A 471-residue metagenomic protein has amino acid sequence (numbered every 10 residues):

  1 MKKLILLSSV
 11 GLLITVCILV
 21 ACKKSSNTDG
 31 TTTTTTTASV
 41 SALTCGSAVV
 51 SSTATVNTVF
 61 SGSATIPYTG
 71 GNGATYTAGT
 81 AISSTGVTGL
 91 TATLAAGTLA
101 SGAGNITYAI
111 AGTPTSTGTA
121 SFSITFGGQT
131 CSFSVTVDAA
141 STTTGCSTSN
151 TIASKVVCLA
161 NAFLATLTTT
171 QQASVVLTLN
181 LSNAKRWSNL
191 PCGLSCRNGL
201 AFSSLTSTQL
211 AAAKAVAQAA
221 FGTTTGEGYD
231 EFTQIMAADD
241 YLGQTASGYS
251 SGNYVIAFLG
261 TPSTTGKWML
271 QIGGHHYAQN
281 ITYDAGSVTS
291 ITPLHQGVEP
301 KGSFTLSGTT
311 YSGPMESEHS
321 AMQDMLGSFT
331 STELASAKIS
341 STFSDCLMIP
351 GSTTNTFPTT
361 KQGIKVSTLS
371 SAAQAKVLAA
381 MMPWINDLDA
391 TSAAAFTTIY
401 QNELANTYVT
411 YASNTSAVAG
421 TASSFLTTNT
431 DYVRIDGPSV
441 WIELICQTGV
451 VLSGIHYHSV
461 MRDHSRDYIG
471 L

Functional and structural regions predicted by a protein language model:
M1-C45, S132-S134, A139-N150: Bacterial Sec-dependent N-terminal signal peptides
S41-A81: Solvent-exposed, low-complexity, repeat-rich "mucin-like" stalks and linkers
A74-Y76, S116-A120, Q209, A373: Short tyrosine-centred short linear motifs in exposed loops/low-complexity segments
S84-T98, T130: Short, solvent-exposed loop/linker segments at beta-strand-coil boundaries, enriched for Pro/Gly and Ser/Thr
L99-A109: Aromatic sugar-binding surface patches on proteins that engage polysaccharides or sugar-phosphate polymers
Y108-S116: Extracellular/luminal low-complexity segments enriched in Ser/Thr/Pro
G118-G128: A short beta-strand micro-motif common to beta-rich folds, especially ectodomain repeats
T142-L471: A cross-kingdom marker for long, charged
